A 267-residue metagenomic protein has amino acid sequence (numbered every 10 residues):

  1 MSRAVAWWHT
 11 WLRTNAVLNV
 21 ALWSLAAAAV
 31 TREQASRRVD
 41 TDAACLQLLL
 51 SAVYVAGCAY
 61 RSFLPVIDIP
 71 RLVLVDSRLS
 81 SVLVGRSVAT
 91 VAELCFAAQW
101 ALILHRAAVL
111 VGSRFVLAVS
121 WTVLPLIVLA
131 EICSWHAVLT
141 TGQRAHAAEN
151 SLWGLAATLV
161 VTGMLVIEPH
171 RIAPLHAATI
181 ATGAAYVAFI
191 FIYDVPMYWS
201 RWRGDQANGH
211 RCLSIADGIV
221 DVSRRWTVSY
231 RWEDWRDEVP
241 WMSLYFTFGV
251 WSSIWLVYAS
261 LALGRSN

Functional and structural regions predicted by a protein language model:
M1-L22: Hydrophobic transmembrane alpha-helical segments in integral membrane proteins
V5-H9, D76-V91, W232-S243: Short aromatic-rich membrane-water interface segments that cap or initiate transmembrane helices in multi-pass membrane
A16-A28, V160-N267: C-terminal transmembrane-bundle signature of multipass membrane proteins, characterized by strong activation on
S24-Q34, S62-I69, R86-S120, V128-V138 (+1 more regions): Internal transmembrane alpha-helix with an interfacial aromatic "cap," most often the third helix
R38-V53, L110-L124, I172-T182: Membrane-interfacial loop-to-transmembrane alpha-helix junctions, especially the N-terminal start
V55-R71, L126-A145, G163, F189-G204 (+1 more regions): C-terminal ends of transmembrane alpha-helices and the immediately adjacent extracellular/lumenal or cytosolic loop
L72-G85, G142-L152: Non-cytosolic membrane-interface motifs at loop->transmembrane helix junctions
L126-G183: Short helix-loop boundary/capping segments
